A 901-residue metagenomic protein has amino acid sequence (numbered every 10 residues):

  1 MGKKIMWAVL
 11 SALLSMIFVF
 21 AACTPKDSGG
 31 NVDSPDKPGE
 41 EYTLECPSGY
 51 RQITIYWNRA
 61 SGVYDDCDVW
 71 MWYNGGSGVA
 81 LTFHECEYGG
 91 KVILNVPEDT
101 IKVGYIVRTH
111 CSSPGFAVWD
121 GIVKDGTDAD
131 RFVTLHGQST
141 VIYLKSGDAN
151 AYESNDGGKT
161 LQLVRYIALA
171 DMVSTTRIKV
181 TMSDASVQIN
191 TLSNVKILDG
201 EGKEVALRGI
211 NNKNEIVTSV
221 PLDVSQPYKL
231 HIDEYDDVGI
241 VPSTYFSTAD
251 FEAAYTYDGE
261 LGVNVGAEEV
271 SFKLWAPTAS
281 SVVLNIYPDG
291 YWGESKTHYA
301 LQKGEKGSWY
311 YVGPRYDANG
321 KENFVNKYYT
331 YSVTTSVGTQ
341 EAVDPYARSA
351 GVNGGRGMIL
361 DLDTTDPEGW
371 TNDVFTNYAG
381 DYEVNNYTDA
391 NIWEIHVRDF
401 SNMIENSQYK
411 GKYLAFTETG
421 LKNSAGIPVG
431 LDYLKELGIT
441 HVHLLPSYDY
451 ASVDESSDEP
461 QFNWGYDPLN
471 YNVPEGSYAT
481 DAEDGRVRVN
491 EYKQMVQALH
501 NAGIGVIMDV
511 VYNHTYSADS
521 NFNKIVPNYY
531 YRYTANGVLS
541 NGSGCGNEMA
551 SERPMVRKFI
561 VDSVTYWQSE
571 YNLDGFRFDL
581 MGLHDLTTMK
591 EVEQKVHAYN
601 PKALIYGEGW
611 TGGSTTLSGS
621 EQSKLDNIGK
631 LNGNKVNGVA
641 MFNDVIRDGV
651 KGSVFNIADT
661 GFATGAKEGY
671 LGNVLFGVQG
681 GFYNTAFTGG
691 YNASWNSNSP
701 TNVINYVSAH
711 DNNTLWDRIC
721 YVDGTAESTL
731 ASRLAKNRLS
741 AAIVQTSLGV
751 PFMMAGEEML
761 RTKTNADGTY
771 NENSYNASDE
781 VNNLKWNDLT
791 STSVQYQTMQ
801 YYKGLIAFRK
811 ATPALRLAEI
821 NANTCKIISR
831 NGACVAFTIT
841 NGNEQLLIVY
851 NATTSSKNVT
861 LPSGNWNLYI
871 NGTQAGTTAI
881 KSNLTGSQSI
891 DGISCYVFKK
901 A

Functional and structural regions predicted by a protein language model:
F20-A22: C-terminal motif of bacterial Sec signal peptides marking the signal peptidase cleavage site
N31, P35-S61, E87-S174, V217-S271 (+3 more regions): The feature marks proteins involved in alpha-glucan
S61-D65, T100, M182-L192, W275-S281 (+3 more regions): Short proline/glycine-enriched turn/loop motifs at strand-loop junctions of beta-rich domains
D65-G75, S183-V205, S280-H298: Short, surface-exposed alpha-helix to beta-strand junction/turn motifs within ectodomains of secreted and cell-envelope
G104, I880-A901: C-terminal beta-strand-rich structural cap/linker in extracellular carbohydrate-active enzymes
S349, H396-Y571, M589-N600, L604: Substrate-binding/active-site clefts of carbohydrate-active enzymes
L360-T364, G369, E593-Q594, Y599-L760 (+2 more regions): Conserved alpha/beta catalytic core and glycan-binding cleft of carbohydrate-active enzymes
N698-W866: Loop/helix patches that line or flank the sugar-binding groove of alpha-linked glycan CAZymes
